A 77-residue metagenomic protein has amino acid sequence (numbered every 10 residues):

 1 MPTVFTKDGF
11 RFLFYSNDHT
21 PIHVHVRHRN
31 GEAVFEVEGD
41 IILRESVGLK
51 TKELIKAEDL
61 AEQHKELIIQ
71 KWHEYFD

Functional and structural regions predicted by a protein language model:
M1, R11-L13: Generic hydrophobic alpha-helical membrane-segment signal
M1, V34, E38, K65-E66: Low-complexity, intrinsically disordered short peptide segments enriched in small/polar/basic residues
M1-P2, D77: Absolute protein N-terminus
T3-K7: Short acidic-hydrophobic surface loop/beta-edge motif
G9-R11, E53: Charge-dense, helix-prone N-terminal extensions
Y15-T51: A short, structured beta-strand/loop element
L49-D77: C-terminal structural segments of small proteins and small subunits
